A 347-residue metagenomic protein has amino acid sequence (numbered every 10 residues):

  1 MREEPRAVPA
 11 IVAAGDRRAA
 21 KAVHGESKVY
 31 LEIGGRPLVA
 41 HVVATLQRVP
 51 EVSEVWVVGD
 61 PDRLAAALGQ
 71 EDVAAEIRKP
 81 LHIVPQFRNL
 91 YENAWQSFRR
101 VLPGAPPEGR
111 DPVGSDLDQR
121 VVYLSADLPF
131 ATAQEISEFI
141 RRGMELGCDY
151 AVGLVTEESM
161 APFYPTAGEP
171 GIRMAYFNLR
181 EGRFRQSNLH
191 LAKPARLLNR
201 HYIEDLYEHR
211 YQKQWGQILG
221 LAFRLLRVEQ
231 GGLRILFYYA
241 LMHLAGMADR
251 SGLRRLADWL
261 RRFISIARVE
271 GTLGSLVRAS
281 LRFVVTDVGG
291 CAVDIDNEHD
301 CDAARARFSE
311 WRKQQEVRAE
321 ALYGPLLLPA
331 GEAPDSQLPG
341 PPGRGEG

Functional and structural regions predicted by a protein language model:
M1-H24: N-terminal nucleotide-binding beta1-loop-alpha1 segment
E26-V43: Short catalytic helix/loop segments, enriched in acidic residues and glycine and frequently bearing histidine
T45-V52: Short, acidic, metal-binding catalytic loop of nucleotide-sugar glycosyltransferases
Q70-Q119, F130-A131, S137-E138: Short phosphate-binding loop-to-helix
R120-L124: Short aromatic-hydrophobic micro-motifs that form the base-stacking/packing surface for donor nucleotide recognition
S125-P129: The conserved acidic donor/metal-binding loop of glycosyltransferases
T132-G274, T286-G289: Conserved core of the sugar-phosphate nucleotidyltransferase
A267-Q314, E320: ATP/nucleoside-binding phosphotransfer catalytic cores, i.e., glycine-rich phosphate-binding loops
